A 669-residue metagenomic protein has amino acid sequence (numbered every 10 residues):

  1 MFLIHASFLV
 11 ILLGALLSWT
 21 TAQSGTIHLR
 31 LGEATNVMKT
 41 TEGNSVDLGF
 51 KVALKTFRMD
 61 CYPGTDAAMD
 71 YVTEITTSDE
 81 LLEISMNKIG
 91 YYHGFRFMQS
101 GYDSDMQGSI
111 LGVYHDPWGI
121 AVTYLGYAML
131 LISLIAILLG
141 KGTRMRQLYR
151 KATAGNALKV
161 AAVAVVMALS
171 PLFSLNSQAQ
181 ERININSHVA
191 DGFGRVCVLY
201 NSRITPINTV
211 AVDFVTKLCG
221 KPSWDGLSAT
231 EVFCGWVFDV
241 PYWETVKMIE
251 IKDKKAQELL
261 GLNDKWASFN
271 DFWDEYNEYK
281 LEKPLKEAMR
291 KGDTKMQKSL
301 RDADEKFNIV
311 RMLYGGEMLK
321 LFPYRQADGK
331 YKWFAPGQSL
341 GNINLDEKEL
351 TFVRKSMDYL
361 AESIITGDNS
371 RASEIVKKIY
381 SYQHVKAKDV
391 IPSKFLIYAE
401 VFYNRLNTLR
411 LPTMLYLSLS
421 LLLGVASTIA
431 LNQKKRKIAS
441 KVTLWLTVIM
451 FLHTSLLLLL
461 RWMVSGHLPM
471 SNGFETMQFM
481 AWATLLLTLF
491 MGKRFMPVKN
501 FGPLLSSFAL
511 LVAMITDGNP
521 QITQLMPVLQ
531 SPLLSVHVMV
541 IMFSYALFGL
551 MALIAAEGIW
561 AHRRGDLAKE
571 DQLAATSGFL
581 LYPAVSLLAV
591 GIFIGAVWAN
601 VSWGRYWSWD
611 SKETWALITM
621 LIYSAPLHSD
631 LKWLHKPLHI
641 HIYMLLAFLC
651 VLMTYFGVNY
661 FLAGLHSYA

Functional and structural regions predicted by a protein language model:
M1-A669: Solvent-exposed, non-transmembrane regions of integral membrane proteins
